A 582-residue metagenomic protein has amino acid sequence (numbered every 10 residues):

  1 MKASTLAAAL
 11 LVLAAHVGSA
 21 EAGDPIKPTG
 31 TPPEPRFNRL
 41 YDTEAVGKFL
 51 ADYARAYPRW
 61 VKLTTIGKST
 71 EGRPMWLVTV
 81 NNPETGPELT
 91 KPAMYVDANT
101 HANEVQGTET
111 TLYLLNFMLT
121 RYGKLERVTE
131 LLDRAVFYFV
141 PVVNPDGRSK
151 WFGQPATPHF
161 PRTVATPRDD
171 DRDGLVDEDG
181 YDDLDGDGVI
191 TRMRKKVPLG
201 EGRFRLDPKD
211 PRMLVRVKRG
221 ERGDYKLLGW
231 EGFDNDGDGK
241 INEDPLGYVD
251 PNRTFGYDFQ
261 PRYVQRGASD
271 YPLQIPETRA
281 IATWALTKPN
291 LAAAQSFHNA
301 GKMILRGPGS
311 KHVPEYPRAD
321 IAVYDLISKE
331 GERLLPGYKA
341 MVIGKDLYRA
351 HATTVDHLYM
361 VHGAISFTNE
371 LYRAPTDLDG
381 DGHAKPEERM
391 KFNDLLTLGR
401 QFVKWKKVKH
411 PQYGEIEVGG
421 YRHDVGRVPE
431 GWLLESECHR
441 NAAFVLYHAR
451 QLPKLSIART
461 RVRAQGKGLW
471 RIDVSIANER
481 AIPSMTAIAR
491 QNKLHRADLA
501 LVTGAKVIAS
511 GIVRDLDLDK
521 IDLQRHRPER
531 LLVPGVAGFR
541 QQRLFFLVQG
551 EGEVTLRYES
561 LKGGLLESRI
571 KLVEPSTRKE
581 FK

Functional and structural regions predicted by a protein language model:
M1-A7: Bacterial N-terminal signal peptides that target proteins for export
A7-H16: Bacterial N-terminal signal peptides
V17-A22: Boundary at the C-terminal end of the N-terminal hydrophobic targeting segment
G23-P74: Short glycine- and acidic-rich boundary segments immediately preceding or forming the N-terminal edge of structured
K62, P74, Y138-V140, D146 (+9 more regions): Metallocarboxypeptidase
G107-G153: Short helix-loop-beta-strand segments that form the rim/entrance of peptidase-like active sites
D169-D173, D187, D234-D238, D381: Acidic carboxylate motifs that coordinate Ca2+ or other divalent cations, activating on Asp/Glu
A477-K582: C-terminal beta-sandwich/jelly-roll accessory domains of carbohydrate-active enzymes
